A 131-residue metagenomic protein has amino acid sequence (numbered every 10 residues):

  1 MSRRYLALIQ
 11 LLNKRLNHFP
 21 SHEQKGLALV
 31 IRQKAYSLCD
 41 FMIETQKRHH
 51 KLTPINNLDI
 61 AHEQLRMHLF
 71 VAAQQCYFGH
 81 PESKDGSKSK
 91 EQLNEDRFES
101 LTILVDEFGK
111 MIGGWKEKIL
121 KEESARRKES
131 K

Functional and structural regions predicted by a protein language model:
M1-K131: Amphipathic alpha-helical assembly/interaction segments
